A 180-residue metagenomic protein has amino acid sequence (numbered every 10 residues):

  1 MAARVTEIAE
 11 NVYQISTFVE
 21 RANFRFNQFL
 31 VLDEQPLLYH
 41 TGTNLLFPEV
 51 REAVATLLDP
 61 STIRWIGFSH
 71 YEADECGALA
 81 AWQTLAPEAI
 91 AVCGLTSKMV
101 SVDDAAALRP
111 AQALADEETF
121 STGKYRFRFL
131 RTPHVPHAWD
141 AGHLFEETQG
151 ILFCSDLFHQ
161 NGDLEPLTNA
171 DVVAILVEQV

Functional and structural regions predicted by a protein language model:
A2-A55, H143-C154: Conserved beta-strand hairpin/beta-sheet module of binuclear metal-dependent hydrolase folds, prominently
E7-E10, I90-A141: Metallo-beta-lactamase
E20-A22, T43-L45, E72-D74, P133-H137: Short beta->alpha connector loops
L37-H40, R64-S69, F129: Short catalytic-loop micro-motif centered on adjacent basic/acidic residues
L46-C93: Active-site metal-binding motif and surrounding structural segment of the metallo-beta-lactamase
P48-V50, G77-L79, V102-D103, W139 (+1 more regions): Short glycine-/acidic-enriched loop or helix-start segments at secondary-structure transitions that form or flank
E52-V54, A81-T84, A105-L108, H143 (+1 more regions): Short, glycine/charged-enriched secondary-structure capping and boundary segments
P133-V180: Metallo-beta-lactamase
